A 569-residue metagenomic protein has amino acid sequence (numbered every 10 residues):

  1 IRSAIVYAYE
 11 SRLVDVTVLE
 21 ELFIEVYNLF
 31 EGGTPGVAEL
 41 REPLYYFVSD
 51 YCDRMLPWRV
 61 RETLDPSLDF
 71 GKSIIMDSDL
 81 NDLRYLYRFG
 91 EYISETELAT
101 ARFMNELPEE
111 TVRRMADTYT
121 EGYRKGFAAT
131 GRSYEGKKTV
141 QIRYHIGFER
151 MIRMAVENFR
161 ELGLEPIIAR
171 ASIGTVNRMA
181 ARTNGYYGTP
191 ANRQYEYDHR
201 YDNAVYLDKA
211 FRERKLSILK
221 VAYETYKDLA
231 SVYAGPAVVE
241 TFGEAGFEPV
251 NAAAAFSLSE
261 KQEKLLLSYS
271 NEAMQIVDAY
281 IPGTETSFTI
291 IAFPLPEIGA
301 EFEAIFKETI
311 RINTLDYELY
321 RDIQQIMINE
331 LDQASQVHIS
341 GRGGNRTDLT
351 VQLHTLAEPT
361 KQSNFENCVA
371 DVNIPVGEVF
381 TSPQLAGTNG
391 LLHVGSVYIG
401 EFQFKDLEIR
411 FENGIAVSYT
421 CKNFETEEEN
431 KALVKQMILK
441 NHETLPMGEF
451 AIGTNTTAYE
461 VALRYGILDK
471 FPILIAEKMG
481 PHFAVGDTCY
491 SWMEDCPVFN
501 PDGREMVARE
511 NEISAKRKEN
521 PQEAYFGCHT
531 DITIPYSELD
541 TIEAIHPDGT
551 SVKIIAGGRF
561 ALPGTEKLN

Functional and structural regions predicted by a protein language model:
I1-A386, I555, R559-N569: Active-site bordering "gate/hinge" segments that shape substrate access to catalytic or cofactor-binding pockets
R143, I291, S340-R342, H354 (+5 more regions): Generic beta-strand/beta-sheet core signal
G147, E244-G246, L295, G344 (+8 more regions): Short, glycine-/Ser/Thr-/acidic-enriched flexible segments
D332, G400-Q403, E443, A476: Short solvent-exposed loop/turn micro-motifs enriched in small/polar/acidic residues
S382-N441: Long, well-ordered mid-to-C-terminal structural blocks that present hydrophobic/aromatic surfaces
G387-N389, F404-D406, N413, L445-E449 (+3 more regions): Active-site lining segments that contact anionic ligands and/or coordinate catalytic metals
S418-Y490, E494: Dual-mode signal for accessory low-complexity, basic/Gly-rich regions
D502-N569: Extended hydrophobic packing segments that form well-structured cores
